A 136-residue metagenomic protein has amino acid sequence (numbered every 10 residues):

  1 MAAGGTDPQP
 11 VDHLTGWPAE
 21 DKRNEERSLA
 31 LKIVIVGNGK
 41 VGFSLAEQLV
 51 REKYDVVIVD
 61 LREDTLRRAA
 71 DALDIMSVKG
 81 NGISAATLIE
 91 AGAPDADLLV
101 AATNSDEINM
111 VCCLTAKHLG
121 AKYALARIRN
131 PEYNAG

Functional and structural regions predicted by a protein language model:
M1-P8, D12-G136: Cytosolic regulatory regions of ion transport systems
